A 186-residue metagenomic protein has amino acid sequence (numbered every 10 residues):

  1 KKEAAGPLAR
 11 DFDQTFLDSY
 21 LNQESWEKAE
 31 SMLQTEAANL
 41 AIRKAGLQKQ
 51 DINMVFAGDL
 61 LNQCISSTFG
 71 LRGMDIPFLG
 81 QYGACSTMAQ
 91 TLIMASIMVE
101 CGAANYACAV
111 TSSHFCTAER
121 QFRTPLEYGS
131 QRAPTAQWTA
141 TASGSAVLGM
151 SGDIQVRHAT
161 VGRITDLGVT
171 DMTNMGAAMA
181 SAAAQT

Functional and structural regions predicted by a protein language model:
K1-E27, P125-Q185: Condensing-enzyme catalytic core mediating Claisen C-C bond formation in acyl metabolism
K1-L17, E36, E100-C101, N105 (+2 more regions): Cys-dependent condensing catalytic cores that perform Claisen condensation/acyl-transfer in fatty-acid/polyketide
W26-C85: Conserved beta-ketoacyl condensing-enzyme motif
T35, Y82-A109, L148: Active-site-proximal alpha-helical scaffold in enzymes
L47-Q48, G70-G73, T87, V99-A103 (+2 more regions): Solvent-exposed alpha-helices and their adjacent loops that cap or buttress functional pockets in soluble metabolic
D51-G58, N105-S112, R157-T160: Beta-strand segments within the central parallel beta-sheet cores of soluble alpha/beta enzyme folds
L60-D75, F115-Y128, R163-I164: Active-site-adjacent elements of ketosynthase-type condensing enzymes
L79-L92, Q131-P134, T173: Cysteine-centered functional microenvironments
